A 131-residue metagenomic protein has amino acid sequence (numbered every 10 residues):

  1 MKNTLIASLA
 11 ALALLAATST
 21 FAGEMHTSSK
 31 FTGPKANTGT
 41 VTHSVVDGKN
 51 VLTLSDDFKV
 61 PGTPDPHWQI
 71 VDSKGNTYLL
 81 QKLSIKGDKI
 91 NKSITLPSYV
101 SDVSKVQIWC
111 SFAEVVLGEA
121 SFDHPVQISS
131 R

Functional and structural regions predicted by a protein language model:
M1-S8: Bacterial N-terminal signal peptides that target proteins for export
S8-A16: Bacterial N-terminal signal peptides
T20-D47, Q127-R131: Transition segment at domain starts
L52-F58: Short amphipathic, basic-aromatic surface patches that mediate peripheral association with negatively charged
H67-V71: Beta-strand signatures of extracellular beta-sandwich domains
K74-D102: An anionic, turn-rich surface loop/hairpin at beta-sheet edges that serves as a generic interaction/coordination patch
L96-S121: Short, exposed beta-strand-loop hairpins at the edges of beta-sheets in extracellular/periplasmic proteins
L117-R131: Internal interaction segment
